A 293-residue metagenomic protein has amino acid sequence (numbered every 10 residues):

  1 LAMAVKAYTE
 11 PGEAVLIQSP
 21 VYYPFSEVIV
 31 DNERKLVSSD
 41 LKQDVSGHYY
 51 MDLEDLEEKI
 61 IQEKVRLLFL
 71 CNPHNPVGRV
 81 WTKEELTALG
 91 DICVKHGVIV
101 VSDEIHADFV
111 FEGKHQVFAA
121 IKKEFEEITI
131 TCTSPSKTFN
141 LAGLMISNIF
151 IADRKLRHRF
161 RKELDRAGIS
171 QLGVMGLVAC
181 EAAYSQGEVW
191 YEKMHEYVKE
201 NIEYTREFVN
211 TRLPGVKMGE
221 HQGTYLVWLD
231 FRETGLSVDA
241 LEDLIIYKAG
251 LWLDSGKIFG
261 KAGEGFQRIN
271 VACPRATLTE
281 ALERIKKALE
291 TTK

Functional and structural regions predicted by a protein language model:
L1-A14, T234-G235: Phosphate-binding glycine-rich loop
M3-A7, I17-L36: Substrate-binding/gating loop at the entrance of the active-site cleft, primarily in PLP-dependent aminotransferase-like
N32, E63, K95-H96, F125 (+2 more regions): Helix C-cap/helix->beta junction micro-motif
Q43-G113: Active-site phosphate-binding strand-loop segment of PLP-dependent enzymes
E58, S237, L244-L253, F259-K293: PLP-dependent enzyme catalytic core of the Aspartate aminotransferase-like
I121-R159: Active-site PLP attachment segment
H158-D165, A183-R206, V238: Structural signature of PLP-dependent enzymes
E181, E196-R206, M218-F231: Conserved glycine-rich beta-strand-loop-beta hairpin in the small C-terminal domain of fold type I
